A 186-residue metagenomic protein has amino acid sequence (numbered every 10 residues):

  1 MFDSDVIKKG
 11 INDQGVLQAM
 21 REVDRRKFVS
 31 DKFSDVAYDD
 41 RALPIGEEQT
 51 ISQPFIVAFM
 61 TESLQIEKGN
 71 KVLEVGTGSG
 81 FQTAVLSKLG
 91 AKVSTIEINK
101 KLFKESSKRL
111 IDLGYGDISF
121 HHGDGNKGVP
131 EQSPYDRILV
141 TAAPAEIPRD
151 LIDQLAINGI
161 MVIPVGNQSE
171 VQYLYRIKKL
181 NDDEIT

Functional and structural regions predicted by a protein language model:
M1-L73, F81-V85, L89, L102-S119 (+1 more regions): Class I SAM-dependent transferase core
Q65-E184: Conserved nucleotide-cofactor-binding alpha/beta core module
